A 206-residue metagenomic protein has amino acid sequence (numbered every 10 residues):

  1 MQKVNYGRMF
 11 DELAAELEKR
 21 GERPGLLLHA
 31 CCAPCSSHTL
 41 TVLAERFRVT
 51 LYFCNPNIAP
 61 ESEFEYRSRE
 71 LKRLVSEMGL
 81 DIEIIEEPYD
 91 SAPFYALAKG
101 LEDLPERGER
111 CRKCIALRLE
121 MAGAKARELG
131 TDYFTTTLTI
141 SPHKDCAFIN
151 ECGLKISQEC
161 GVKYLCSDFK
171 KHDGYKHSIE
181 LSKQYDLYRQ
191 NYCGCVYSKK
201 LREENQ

Functional and structural regions predicted by a protein language model:
M1-H38, A44-Q206: Nucleotide-activated chemistry modules centered on ATP-dependent adenylation/adenylyltransferase
